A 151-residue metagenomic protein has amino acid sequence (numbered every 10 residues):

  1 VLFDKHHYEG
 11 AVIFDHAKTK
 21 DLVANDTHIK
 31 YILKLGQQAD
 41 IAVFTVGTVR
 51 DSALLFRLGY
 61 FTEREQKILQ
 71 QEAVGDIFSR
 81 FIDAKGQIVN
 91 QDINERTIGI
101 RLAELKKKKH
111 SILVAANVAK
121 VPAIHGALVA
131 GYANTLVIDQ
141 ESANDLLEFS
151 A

Functional and structural regions predicted by a protein language model:
V1-A151: Conserved phosphate- and dinucleotide-binding cores of soluble alpha/beta proteins, encompassing both enzyme active
